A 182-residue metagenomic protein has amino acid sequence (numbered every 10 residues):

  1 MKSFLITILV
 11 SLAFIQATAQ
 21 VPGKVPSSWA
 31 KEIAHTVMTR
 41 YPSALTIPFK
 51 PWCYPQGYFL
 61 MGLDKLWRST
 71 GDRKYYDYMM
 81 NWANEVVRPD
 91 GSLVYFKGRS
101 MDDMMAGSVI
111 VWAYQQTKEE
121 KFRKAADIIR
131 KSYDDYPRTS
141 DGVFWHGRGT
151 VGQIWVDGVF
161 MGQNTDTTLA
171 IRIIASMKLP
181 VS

Functional and structural regions predicted by a protein language model:
M1-P22: Bacterial Sec-dependent N-terminal signal peptides
Q20-E85, E119-I128, S140-D141: Low-complexity, Ser/Thr/Pro/Gly-enriched N-terminal "stalk/linker" regions
Y41, D90, T117, Y133 (+2 more regions): Alpha-helical junction/boundary sensor with strong preference for TPR arrays
A44-L45, S92-V94, G147-R148: Membrane-interface helix caps and helix-loop-helix hairpins in membrane proteins
W52-R68, G98-Q115, I154-I171: Well-ordered alpha-helical segments within folded domains of soluble proteins
D72-W112: Mid-chain, structured segments of secreted extracytoplasmic proteins
F122-F160: Asp-box/WD-like beta-propeller blade repeats and closely related beta-sheet repeat scaffolds
L169-P180: Inter-helical turn/loop segments and adjacent helix faces that build the functional surface of alpha-helical bundle
